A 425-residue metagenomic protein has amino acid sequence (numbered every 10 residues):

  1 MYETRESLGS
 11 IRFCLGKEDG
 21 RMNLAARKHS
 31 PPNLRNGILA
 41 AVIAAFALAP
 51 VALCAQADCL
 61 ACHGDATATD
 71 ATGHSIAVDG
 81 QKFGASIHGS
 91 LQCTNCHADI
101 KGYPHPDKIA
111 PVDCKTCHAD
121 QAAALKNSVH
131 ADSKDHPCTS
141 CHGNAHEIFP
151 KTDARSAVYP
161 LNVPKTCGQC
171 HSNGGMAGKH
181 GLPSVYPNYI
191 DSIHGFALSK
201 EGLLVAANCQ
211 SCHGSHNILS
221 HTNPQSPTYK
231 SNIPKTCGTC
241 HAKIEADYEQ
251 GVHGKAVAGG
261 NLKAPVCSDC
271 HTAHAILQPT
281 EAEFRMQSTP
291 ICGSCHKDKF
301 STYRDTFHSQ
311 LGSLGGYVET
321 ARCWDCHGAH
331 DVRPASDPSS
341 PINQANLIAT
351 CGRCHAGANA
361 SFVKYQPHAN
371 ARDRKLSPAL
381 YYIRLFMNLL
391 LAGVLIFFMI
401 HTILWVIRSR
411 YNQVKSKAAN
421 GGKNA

Functional and structural regions predicted by a protein language model:
M1-R35: N-terminal secretory signal peptides that target proteins for export/translocation
I11-F13, P32-G37, L53, I109 (+1 more regions): A generic alpha-helix propensity feature with a strong bias for hydrophobic helices
L24, P50-A425: Short sequence/structural segments immediately N-terminal
G37-V51: Bacterial N-terminal signal peptides
